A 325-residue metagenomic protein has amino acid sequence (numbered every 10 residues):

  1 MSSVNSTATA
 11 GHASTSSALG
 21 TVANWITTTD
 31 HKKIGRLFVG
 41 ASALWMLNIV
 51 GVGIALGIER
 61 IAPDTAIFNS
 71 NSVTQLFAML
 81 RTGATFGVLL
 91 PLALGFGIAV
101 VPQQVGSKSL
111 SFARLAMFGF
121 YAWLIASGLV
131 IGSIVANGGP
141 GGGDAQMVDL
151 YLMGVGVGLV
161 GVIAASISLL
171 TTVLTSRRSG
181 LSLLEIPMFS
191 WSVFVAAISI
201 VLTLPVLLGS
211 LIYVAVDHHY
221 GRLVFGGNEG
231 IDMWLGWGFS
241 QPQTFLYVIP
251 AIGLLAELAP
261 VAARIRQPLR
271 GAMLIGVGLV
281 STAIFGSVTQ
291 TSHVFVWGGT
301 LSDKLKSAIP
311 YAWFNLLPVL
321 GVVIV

Functional and structural regions predicted by a protein language model:
S2-V325: Membrane-embedded and interfacial regions of multi-pass energy-transducing membrane proteins
